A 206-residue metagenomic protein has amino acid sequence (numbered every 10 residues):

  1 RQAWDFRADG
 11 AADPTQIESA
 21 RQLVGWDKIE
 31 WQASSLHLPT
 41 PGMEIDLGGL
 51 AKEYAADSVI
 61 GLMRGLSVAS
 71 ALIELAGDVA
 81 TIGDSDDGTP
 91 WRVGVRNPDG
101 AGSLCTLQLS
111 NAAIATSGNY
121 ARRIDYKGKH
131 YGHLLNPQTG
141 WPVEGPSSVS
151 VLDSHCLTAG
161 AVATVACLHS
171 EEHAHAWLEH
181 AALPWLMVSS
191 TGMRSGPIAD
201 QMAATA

Functional and structural regions predicted by a protein language model:
R1-A206: Mature catalytic core of soluble alpha/beta enzymes
